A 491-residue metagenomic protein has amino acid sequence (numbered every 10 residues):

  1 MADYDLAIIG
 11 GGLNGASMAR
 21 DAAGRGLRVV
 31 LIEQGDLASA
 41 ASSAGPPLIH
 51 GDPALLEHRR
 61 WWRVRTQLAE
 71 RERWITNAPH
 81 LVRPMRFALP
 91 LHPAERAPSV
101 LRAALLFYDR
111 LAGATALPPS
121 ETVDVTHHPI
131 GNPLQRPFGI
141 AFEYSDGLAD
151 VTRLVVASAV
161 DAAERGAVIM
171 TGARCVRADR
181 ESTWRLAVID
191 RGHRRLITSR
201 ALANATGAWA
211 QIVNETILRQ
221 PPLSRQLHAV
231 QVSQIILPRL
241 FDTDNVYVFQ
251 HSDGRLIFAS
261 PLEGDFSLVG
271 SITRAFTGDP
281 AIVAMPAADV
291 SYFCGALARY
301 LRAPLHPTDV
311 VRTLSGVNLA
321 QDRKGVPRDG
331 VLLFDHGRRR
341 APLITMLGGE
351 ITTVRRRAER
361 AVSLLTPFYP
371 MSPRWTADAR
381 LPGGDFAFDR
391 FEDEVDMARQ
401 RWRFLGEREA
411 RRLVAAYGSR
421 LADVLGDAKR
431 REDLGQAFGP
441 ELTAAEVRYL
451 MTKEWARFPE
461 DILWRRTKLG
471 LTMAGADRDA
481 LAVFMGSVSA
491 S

Functional and structural regions predicted by a protein language model:
A2-G12: Beta1/beta-strand and adjacent pyrophosphate-binding region of the FAD-binding site in flavoprotein oxidoreductases
Y4, G192-A201: Core beta-strand elements of the Rossmann-like FAD/NAD(P) dinucleotide-binding domain in flavoenzyme oxidoreductases
G15: N-terminal Rossmann-fold NAD(P) dinucleotide-binding loop
A23-A44: Glycine-rich FAD pyrophosphate-binding loop
P47-G131: Dinucleotide-binding Rossmann-like beta1-alpha1 core, especially the glycine-rich loop that anchors the ADP
S145, V151-L154, D161, L218 (+9 more regions): C-terminal catalytic lobe of FAD-dependent flavoproteins
T171-W184: A conserved short coil-to-beta-strand element within the FAD-binding core of flavoproteins
N204-Q220: Flavin (primarily FAD) binding-site architecture
